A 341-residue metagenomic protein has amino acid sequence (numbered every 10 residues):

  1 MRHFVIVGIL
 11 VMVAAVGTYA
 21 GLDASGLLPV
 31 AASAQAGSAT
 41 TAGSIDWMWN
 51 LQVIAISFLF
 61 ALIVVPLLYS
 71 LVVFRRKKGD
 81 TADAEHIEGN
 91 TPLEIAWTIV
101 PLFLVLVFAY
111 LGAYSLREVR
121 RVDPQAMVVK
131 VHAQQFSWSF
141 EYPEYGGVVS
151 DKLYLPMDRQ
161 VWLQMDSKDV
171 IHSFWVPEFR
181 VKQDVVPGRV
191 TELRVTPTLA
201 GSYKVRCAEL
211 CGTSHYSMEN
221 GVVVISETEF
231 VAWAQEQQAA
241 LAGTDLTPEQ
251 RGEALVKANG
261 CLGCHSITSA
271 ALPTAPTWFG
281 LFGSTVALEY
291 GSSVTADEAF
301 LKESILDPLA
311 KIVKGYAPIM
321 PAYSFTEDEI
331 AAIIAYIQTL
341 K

Functional and structural regions predicted by a protein language model:
M1-I9: N-terminal membrane topogenic signal
H3, G17-L51, L59, I63-V64 (+9 more regions): Non-transmembrane, membrane-proximal soluble domains of secreted or membrane proteins
G8-M12, L104: Membrane-embedded alpha-helical segments of small multi-pass membrane proteins
I56: Globin-like tetrapyrrole-binding proteins
A133, V224, G280-G283, A322: Active-site donor-binding loop signature of nucleotide-sugar glycosyltransferases
M218, G263, P273-L281, S304-L340: Axial heme c-ligation environment in periplasmic c-type cytochrome domains
T285-L288: Conserved PLP-binding catalytic core of the aspartate aminotransferase-like
